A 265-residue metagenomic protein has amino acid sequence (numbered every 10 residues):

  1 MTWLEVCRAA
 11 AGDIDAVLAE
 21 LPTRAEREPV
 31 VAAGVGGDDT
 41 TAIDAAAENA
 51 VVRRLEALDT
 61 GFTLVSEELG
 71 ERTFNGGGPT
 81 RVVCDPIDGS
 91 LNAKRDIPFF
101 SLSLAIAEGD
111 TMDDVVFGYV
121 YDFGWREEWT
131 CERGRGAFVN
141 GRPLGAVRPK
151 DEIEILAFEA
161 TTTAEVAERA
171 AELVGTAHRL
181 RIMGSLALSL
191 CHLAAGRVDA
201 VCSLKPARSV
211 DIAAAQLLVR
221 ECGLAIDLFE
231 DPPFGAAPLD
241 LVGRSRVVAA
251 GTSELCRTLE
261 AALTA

Functional and structural regions predicted by a protein language model:
M1, E5, V35, V65 (+3 more regions): Active-site-adjacent structural elements in enzyme catalytic cores
M1-E26, V65, A171-V174, C191-A265: Oxyanion/phosphate-interacting regions
M1-I87, E260-A265: N-terminal subdomain of lithium-sensitive/metallo-dependent phosphomonoesterases centered on the IMPase/IPPase/PAP
D44, G89-S90, L193, V219: Buried hydrophobic positions in well-ordered alpha/beta secondary-structure cores of metabolic enzymes
F62-T63, T80-V82, S101, F117-Y119 (+5 more regions): Structural motif
T63-E67, C84, A93, V139 (+2 more regions): General beta-strand structural signal in soluble alpha/beta enzymes
A105-C191, R244-A265: Acidic beta-strand-loop-alpha-helix segment within the catalytic core of divalent metal-dependent phosphate-processing
